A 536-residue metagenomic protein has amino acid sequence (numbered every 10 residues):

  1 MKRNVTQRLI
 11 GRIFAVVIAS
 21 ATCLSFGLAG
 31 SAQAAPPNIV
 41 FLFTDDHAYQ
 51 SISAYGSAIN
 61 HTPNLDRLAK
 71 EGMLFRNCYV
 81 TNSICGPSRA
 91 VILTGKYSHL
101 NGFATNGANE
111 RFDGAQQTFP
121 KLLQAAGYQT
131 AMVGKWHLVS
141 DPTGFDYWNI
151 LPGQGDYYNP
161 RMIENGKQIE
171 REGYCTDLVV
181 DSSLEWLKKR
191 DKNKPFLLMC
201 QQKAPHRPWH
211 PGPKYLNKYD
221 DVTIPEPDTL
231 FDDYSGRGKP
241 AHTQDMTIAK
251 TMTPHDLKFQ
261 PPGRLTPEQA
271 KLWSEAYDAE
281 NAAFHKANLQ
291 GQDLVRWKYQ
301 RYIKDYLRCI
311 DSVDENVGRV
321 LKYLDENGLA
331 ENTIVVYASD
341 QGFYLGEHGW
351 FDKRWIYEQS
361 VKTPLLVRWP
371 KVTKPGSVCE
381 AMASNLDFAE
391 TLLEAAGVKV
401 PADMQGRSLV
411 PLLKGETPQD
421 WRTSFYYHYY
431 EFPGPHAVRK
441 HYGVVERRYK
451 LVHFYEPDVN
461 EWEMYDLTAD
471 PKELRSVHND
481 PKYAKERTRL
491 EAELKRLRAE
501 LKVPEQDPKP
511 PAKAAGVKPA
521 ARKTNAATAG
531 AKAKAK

Functional and structural regions predicted by a protein language model:
M1, A515-G516: Charged interaction patches that mediate protein-protein contacts
M1-G11: N-terminal secretory signal peptides that target proteins for export/translocation
F14, I18-W462, P471-A492, R496-A499 (+3 more regions): Formylglycine-dependent sulfatase
